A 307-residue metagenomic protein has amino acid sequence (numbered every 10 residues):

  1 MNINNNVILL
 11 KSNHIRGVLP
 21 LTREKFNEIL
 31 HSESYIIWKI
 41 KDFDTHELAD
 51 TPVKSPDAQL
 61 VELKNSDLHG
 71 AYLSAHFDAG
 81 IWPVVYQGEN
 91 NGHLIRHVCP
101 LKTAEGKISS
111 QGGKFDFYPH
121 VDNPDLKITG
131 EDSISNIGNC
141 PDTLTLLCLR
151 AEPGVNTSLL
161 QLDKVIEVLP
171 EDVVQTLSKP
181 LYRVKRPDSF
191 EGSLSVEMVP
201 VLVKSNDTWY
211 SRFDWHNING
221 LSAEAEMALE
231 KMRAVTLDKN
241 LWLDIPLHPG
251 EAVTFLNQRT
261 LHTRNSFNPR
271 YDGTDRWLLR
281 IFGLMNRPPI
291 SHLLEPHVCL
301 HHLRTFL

Functional and structural regions predicted by a protein language model:
M1-L101: N-terminal non-catalytic cap/leader segment that marks the start of a structured domain
M1-L21, S34-W38, D44-L48, H97-P249 (+2 more regions): Active-site environment of non-heme Fe oxygenases that use a 2-His-1-carboxylate facial triad
